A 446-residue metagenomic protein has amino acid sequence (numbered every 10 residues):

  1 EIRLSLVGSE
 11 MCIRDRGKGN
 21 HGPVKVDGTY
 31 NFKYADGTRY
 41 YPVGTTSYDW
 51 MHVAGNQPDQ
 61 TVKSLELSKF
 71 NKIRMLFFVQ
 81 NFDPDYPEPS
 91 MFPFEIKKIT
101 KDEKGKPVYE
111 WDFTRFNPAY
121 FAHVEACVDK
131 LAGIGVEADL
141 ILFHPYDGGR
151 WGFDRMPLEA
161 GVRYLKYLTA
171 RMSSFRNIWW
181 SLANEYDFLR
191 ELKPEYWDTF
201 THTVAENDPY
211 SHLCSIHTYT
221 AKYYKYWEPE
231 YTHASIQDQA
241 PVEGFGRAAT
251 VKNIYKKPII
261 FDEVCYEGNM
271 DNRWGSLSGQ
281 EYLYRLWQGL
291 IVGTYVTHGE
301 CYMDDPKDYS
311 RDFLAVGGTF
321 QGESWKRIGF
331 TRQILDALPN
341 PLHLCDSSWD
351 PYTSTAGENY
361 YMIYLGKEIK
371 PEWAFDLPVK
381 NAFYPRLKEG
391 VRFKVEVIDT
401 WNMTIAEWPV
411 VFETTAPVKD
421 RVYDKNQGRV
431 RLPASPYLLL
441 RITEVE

Functional and structural regions predicted by a protein language model:
E1-G8, C12-I13: Single conserved hydrophobic/aromatic residue that forms the stacking wall/gate of nucleotide- or nucleobase-binding
E10, R14-G17, E413: Short beta-strand edge segments in extracellular beta-sheet folds
H21-G244: Active-site mouth of glycoside hydrolases
Y30-A35, I363, Y423-D424, G428-V430: Generic recognition of long tandem-repeat/solenoid scaffolds
T46-S47, H298, V411-F412: A generic structural motif
R163, N184-E323: Extracellular glycoside hydrolase catalytic/binding regions
E267-M270, Y282-P409, Q427-E446: Aromatic- and carboxylate-lined catalytic core of secreted/periplasmic carbohydrate-active enzymes
E407-P417: Solvent-exposed serine/threonine-rich low-complexity stretches and specific carbohydrate-binding patches
